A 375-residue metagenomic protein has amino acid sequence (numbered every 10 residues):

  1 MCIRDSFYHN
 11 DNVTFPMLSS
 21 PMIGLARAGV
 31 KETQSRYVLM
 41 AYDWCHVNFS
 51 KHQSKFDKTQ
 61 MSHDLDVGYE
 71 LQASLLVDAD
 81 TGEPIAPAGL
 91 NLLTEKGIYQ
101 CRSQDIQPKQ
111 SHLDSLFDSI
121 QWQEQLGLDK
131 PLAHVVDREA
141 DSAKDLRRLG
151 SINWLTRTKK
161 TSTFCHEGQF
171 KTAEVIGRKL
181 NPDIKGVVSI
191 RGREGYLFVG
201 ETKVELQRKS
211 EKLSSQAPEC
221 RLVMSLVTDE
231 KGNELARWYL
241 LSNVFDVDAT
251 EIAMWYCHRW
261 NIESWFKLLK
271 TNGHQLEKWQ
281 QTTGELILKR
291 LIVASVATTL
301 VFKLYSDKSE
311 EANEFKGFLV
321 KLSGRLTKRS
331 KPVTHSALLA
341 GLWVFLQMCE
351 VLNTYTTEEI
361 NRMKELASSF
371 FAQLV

Functional and structural regions predicted by a protein language model:
R4-K55, H63-E70, L75-V375: Single, function-defining residue in the core of a domain
